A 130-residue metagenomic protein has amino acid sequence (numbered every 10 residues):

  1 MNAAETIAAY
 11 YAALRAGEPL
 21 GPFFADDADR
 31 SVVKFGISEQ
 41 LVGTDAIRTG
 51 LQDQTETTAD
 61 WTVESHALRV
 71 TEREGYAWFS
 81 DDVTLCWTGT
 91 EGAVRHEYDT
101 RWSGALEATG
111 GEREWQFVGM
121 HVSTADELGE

Functional and structural regions predicted by a protein language model:
M1-R30, E56: Short acidic-aromatic low-complexity motifs
G21-R69: A solvent-exposed, acidic/Ser-Thr-rich amphipathic alpha-helical stretch
F24, V83-L85, H121-T124: Short beta-strand segments enriched in hydrophobic/aromatic residues within well-folded beta-rich domains
L51, S65-V70, V83-L85, T100-A108: Hydrophobic/aromatic beta-strand elements that line small-molecule binding cavities or substrate pockets in beta-rich
T58-T62, R73-A77, V94-Y98: A generic structural micro-feature
V63-S65, S80, F117: Hydrophobic residues on conserved beta-strands that form the core of alpha/beta folds
W78, E97-E130: Short beta-strand edge/turn micro-motifs at domain boundaries
C86-H96, D126: Short, cysteine-centered beta-strand-loop-beta hairpins and adjacent loop/turn segments enriched in charged/polar
